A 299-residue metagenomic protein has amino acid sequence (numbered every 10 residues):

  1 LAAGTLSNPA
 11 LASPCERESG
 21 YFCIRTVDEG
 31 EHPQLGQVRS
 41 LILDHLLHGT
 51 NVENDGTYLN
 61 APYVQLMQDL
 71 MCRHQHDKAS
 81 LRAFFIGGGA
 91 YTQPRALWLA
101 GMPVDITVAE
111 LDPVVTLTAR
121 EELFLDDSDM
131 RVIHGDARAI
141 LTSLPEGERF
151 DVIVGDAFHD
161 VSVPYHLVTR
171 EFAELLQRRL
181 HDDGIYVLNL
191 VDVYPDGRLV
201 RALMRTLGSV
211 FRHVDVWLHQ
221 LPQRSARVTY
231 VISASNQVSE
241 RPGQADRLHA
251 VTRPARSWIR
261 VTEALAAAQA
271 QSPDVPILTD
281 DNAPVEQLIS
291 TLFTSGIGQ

Functional and structural regions predicted by a protein language model:
L1-T50, T57, D69, R73-Q75 (+1 more regions): Soluble small-group transferase modules, centered on the S-adenosyl donor enzyme superfamily
R25, S40-I42, T107-V108, D156 (+2 more regions): Soluble periplasmic/extracytoplasmic beta-strand elements of cell-envelope proteins
D44, D112, D136, D151 (+5 more regions): Acidic side chains
T50-N51, S162: A short acidic, helix-capping loop that chelates divalent metal ions and anchors anionic groups
N54-D55, V191: Active-site rim elements
Y58-V187, Y194-V200, V210, S225: The AdoMet/dcAdoMet-binding core of the Class I SAM-like
L190-D192, L218: Residue-level recognition of beta-strand->loop/alpha-helix junctions
A202-T206: Rossmann-fold NAD(P)-binding glycine/threonine-rich loop
